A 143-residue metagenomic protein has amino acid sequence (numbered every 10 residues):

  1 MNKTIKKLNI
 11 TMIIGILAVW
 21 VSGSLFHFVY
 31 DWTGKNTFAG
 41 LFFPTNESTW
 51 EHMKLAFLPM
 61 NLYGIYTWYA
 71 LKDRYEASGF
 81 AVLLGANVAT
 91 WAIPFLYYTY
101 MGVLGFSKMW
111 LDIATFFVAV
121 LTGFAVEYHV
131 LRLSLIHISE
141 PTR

Functional and structural regions predicted by a protein language model:
N2-G15: N-terminal membrane topogenic signal
I13-L17, F57, L83-N87, I113-A114: Hydrophobic alpha-helical transmembrane segments
V19-K35: Alpha-helical transmembrane segments of multi-pass membrane proteins
G23, H27, Y63-G64, A81-Y98: Small-polar-interrupted transmembrane alpha-helices in polytopic inner-membrane proteins
L41-K54: Short aromatic-rich membrane-water interface segments that cap or initiate transmembrane helices in multi-pass membrane
K54-I65, F117-E127: Hydrophobic cores of alpha-helical transmembrane segments in multi-pass inner/ER membrane proteins, independent
T99-W110: Membrane-interface helix caps and helix-loop-helix hairpins in membrane proteins
L133-T142: Residue-level detector of conserved catalytic or cofactor/ligand-binding positions in enzyme active sites
